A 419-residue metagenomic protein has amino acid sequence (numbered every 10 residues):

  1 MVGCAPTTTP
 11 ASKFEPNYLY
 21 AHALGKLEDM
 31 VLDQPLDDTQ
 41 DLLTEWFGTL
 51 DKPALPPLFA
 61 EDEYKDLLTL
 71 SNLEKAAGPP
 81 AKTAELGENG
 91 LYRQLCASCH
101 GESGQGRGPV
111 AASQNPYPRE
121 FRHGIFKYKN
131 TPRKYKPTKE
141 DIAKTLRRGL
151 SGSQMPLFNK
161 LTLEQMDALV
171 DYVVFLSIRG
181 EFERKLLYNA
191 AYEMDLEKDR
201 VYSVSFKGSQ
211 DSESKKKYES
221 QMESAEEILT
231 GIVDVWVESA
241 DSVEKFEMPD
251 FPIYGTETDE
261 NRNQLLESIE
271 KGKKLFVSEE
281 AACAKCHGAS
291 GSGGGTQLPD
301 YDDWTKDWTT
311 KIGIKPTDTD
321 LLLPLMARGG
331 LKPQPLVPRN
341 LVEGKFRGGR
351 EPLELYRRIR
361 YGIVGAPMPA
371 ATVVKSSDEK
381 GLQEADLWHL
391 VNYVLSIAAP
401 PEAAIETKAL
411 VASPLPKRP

Functional and structural regions predicted by a protein language model:
M1-V2: Sec-dependent bacterial lipoprotein signal peptides
A5-T8: Bacterial signal peptide processing site
N17-D37, E45, A112-L161, M166-V173 (+4 more regions): Extracytoplasmic electron-transfer domains, predominantly the class I c-type cytochrome c fold
L19-L91, K207, Q221-S278, S292-G293 (+2 more regions): Electrostatic cytochrome c docking/interface patches
A81-G101, Q264-A289, T296-I314, L390 (+1 more regions): Sequence/structural segment immediately N-terminal to covalent heme-attachment motifs in c-type and related
R107-G108, G294-T296: Short Cys/His-rich "knuckle" micro-motifs
Q154-N159, G180-L186, A284-K285, A370-T372 (+1 more regions): Surface-exposed patches in mature extracellular/periplasmic domains of secreted proteins
L186-K198, K408-R418: Post-kinase regulatory C-tail/linker adjacent to protein kinase catalytic domains
